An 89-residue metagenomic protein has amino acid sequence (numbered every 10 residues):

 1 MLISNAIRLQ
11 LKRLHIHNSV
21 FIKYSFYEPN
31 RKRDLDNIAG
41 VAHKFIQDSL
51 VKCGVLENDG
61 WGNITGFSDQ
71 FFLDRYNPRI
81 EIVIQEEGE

Functional and structural regions predicted by a protein language model:
M1-E89: Catalytic phosphate/metal-binding cores of nucleic-acid and nucleotide-processing enzymes, i.e., regions that mediate
